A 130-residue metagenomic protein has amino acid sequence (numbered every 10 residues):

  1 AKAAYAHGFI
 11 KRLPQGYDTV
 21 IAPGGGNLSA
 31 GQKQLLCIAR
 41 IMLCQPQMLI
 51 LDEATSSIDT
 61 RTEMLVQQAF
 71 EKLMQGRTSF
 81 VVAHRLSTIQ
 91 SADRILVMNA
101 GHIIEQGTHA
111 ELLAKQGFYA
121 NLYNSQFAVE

Functional and structural regions predicted by a protein language model:
A1-L13, R77, L122, Q126: ABC ATPase nucleotide-binding domain "signature
A3-A6, G16-Q116: ABC-family ATPase nucleotide-binding domain "signature/switch" substructure
A114-E130: C-terminal boundary and immediately downstream tail of ABC-type ATPase nucleotide-binding domains
